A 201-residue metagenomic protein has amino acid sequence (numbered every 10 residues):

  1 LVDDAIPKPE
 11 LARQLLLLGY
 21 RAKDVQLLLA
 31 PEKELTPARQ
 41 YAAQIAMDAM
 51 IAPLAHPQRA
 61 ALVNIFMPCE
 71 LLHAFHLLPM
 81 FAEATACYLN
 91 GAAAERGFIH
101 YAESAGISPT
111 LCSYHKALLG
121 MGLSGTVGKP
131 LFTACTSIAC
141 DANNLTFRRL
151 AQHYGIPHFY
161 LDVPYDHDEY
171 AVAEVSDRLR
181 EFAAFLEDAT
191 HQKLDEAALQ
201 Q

Functional and structural regions predicted by a protein language model:
L1-Q201: An N-terminal assembly and electron-transfer interface module characteristic of large anaerobic redox and radical
